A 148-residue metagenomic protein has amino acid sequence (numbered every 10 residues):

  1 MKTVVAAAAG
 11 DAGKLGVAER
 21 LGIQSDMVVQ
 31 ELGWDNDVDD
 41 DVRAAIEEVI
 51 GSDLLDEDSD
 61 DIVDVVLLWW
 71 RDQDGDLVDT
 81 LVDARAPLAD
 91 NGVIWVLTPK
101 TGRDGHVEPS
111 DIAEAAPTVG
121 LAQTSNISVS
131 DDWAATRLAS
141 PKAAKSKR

Functional and structural regions predicted by a protein language model:
M1-R148: S-adenosyl-L-methionine-dependent methyltransferase catalytic core, i.e., the SAM/SAH-binding region
